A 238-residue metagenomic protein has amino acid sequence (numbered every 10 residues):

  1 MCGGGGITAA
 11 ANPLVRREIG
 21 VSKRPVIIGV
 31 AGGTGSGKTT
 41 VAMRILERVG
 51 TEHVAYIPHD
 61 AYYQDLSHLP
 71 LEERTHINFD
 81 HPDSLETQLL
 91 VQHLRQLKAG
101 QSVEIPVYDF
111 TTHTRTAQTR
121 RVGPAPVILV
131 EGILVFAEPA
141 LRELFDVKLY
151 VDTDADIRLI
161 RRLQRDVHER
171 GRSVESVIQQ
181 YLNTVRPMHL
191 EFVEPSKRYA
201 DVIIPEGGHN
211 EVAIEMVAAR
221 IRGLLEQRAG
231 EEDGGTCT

Functional and structural regions predicted by a protein language model:
C2, N12-V21, G123-P124, R186-T238: NTP-dependent small-molecule kinase module
G33: P-loop (Walker A) phosphate-binding loop of NTP-binding proteins
K38: Conserved lysine of the Walker
V41: Hydrophobic positions on the alpha1 helix immediately C-terminal to the Walker A/P-loop
E47-A55: Post-Walker A helix-loop "phosphate-sensing" segment adjacent to the P-loop in P-loop NTPases
A55, Q64, H68-T112: Conserved nucleotide-sensing/catalytic segment adjacent to the nucleotide-binding pocket in NTP-handling enzymes
T116-R170: ATP-dependent NMP and nucleoside kinases share a basic, alpha-helical "lid"
